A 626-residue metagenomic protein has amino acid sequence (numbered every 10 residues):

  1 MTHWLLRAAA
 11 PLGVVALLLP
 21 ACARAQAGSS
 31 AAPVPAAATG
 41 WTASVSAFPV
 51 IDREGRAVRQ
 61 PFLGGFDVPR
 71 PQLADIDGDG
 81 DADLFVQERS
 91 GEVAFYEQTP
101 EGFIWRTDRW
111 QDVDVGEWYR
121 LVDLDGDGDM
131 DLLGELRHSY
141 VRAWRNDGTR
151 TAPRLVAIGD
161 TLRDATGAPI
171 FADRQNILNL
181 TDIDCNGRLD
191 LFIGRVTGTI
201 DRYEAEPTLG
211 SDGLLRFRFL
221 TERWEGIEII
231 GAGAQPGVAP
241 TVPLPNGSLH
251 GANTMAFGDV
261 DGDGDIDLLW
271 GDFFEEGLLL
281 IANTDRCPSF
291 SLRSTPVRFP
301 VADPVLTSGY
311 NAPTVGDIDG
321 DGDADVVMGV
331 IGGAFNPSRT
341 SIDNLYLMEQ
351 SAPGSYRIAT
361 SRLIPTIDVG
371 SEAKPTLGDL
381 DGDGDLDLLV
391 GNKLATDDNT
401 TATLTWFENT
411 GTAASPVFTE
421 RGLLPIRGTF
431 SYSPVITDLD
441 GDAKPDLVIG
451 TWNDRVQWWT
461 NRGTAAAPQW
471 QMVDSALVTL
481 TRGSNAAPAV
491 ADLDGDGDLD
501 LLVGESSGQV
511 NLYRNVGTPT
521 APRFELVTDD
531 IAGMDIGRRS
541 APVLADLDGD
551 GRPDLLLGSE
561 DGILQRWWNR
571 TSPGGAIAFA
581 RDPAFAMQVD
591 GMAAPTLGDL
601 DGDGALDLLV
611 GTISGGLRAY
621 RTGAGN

Functional and structural regions predicted by a protein language model:
M1-L6: N-terminal secretory signal peptides that target proteins for export/translocation
A8-P20: Bacterial N-terminal signal peptides
Q26-N626: Beta-propeller-forming repeat regions
